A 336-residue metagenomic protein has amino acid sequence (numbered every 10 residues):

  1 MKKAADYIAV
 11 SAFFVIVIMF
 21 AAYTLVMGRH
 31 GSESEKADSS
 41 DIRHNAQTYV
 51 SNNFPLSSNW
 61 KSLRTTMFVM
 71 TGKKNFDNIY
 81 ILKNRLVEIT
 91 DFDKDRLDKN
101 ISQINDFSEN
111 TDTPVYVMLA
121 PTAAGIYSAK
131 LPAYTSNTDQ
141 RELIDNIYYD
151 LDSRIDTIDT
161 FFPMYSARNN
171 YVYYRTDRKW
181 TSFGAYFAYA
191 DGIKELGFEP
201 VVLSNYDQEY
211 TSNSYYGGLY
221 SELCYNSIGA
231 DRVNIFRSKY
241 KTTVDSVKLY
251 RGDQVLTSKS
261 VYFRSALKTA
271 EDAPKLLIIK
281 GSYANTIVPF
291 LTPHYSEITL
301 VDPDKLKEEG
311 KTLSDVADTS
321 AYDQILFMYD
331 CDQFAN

Functional and structural regions predicted by a protein language model:
M1-N336: Extracellular glycan-modifying ectodomains
